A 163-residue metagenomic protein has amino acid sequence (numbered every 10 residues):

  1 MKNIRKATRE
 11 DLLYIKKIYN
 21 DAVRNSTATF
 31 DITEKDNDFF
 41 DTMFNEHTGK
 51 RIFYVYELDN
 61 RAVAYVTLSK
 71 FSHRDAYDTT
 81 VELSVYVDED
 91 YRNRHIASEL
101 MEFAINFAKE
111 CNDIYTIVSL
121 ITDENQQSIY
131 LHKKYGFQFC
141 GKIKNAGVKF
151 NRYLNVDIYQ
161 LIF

Functional and structural regions predicted by a protein language model:
K2, R61-Y65, L154: Glycine-rich phosphate/pyrophosphate-binding loop shared by adenosine-nucleotide-utilizing enzymes
K2-K17: A short beta-loop-alpha structural element at the N-terminal edge of CoA-dependent acyl/N-acetyltransferase catalytic
K16, N20-M43: Conserved GNAT-fold acetyl-CoA-binding loop/helix
E34-D90, M101-E102, I162: Acetyl-CoA-dependent GNAT
D75, V118-L120, K133, Q138-N155: Conserved catalytic-core motifs of GNAT/GCN5-like acyltransferases
V87, N93-N106, Y130-K134: Conserved acetyl-CoA-binding loop-helix of GNAT-fold acetyltransferases
R92, V118-I129: Conserved beta-strand-loop-alpha-helix junction that forms the acyl-donor binding cleft
A108-I121: Conserved GNAT acetyl-CoA-binding A-motif
